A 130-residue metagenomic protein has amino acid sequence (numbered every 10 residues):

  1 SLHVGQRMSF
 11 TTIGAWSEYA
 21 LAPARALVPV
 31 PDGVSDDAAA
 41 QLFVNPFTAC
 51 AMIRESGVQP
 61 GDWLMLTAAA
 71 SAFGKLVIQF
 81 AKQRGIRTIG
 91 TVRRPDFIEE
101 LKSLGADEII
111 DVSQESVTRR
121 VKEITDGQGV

Functional and structural regions predicted by a protein language model:
H3: Short nucleic-acid-contacting surface segments enriched for D/E, G, S/T with interspersed K/R
R7-A69: NAD(P)H dinucleotide-binding glycine-rich loop of Rossmann-like/cofactor-binding domains, especially the beta1-alpha1
E18, G74-K75, R119: Glycine/Thr-rich phosphate-binding loops of Rossmann-like dinucleotide-binding domains
V34, V58, A106, D126-G127: Helix N-cap/coil-helix junction residues
P46-E115: Mid-domain Rossmann-like dinucleotide-binding core that forms the NAD(H)/NADP(H) cofactor-binding site
S116-G127: Short amphipathic alpha-helix with an adjacent loop that forms part of the alpha/beta core around
